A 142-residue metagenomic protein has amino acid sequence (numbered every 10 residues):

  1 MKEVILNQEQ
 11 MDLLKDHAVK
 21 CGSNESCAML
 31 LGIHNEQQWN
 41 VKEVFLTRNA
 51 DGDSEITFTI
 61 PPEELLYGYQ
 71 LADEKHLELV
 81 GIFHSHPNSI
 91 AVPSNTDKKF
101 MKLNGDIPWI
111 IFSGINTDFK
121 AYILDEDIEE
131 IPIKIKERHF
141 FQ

Functional and structural regions predicted by a protein language model:
M1-L79, N88-Q142: Conserved beta-strand-loop surface patch within small alpha/beta domains used for substrate/adaptor or ligand engagement
S85: Short, well-ordered beta-to-alpha junction loops that form the rim of enzyme active sites and present histidine/acidic
